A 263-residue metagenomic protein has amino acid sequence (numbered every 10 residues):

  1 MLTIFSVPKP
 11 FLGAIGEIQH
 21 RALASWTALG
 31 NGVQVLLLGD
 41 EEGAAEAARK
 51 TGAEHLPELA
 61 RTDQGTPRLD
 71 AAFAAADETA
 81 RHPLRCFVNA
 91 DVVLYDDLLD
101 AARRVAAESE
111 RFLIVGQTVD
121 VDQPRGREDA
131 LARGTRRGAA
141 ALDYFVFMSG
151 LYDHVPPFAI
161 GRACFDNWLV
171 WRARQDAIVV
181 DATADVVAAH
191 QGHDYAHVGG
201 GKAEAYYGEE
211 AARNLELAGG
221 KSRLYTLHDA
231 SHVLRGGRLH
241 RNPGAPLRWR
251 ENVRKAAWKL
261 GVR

Functional and structural regions predicted by a protein language model:
M1-L23: N-proximal low-complexity "stem/linker" segments adjacent to membrane-targeting elements
T3-P8, A159-R263: C-terminal catalytic/acceptor-binding lobe
G13-I15, E41-A47, D122-R125: Short, charged/polar "capping" segments at the starts of alpha-helices and the immediately preceding loops
H20-V33: Short, acidic, metal-binding catalytic loop of nucleotide-sugar glycosyltransferases
V33-D40, I114-G116: Short, hydrophobic beta-strand segments that form beta-sheet elements in well-ordered domains
L37-R85: Active-site-proximal specificity loops/subdomain of glycosyltransferases
D77, V93-W171: Conserved catalytic core of nucleotide-sugar-dependent glycosyltransferases
H82-Y95: Short beta-strand-to-loop acidic/aromatic patch adjacent to the donor-nucleotide binding site
